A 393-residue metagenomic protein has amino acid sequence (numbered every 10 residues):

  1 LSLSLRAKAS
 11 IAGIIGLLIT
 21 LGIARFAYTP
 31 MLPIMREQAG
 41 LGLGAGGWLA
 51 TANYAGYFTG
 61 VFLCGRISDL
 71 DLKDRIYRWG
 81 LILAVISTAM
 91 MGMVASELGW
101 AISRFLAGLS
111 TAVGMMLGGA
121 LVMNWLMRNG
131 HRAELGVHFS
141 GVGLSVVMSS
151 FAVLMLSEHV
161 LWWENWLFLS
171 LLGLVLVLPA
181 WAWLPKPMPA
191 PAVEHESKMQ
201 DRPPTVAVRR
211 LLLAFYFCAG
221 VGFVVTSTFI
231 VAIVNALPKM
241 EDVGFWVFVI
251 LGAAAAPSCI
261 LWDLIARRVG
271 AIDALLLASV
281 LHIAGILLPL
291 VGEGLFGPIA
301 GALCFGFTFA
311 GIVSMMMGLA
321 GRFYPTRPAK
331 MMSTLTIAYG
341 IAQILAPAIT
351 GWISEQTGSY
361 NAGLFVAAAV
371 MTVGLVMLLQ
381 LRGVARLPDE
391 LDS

Functional and structural regions predicted by a protein language model:
T29, R209-V249, A253-P257: Extracytoplasmic gate region of multi-pass secondary transporters
G60-L72, S258-G270: Helix-to-loop junctions at the C-terminal end of transmembrane segments in multipass secondary transporters
V61-A95: Conserved MFS/SLC helix-loop-helix module at the cytosolic interface between two early adjacent transmembrane helices
S87, L98-L106, F296-C304: Paired small-residue
S103-G141: Cytoplasmic helix-loop-helix junction between adjacent transmembrane helices in 12-TM secondary transporters
A133-P185: Helix-loop-helix hairpin linking two adjacent transmembrane segments in secondary transporters
I272-M316: C-terminal transmembrane helical hairpin of 12-TM major facilitator-type secondary transporters
T326-S359, A367: A late C-terminal transmembrane helix in Major Facilitator Superfamily
